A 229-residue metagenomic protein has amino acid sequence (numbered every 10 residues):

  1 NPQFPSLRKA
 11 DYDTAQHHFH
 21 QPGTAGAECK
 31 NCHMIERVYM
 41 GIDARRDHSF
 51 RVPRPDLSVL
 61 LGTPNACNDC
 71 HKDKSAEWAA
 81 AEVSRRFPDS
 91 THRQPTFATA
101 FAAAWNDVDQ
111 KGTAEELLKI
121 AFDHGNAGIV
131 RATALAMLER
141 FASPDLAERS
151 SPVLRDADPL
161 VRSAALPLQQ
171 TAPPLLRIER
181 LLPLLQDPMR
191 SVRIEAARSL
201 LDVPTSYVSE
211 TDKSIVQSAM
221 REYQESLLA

Functional and structural regions predicted by a protein language model:
N1-N126, P188: Primarily the internal scaffold of c-type cytochrome electron-transfer domains, especially repeated/multiheme c-type
K9, D43-S49, A79-P88, T133-A134 (+5 more regions): Composition- and surface-driven signal marking solvent-exposed, interaction-prone regions in large proteins
G41, E82, L146, R162 (+3 more regions): Short linear functional motifs in flexible/disordered or boundary regions
P64-C67, H71-A76, L182-T205: Short, solvent-exposed linear motifs at loop/edge-of-secondary-structure regions
T96-V108, I129-A142, R149-P152, L160-P174 (+2 more regions): Structural detector for internal amphipathic alpha-helices that build alpha-solenoid repeat scaffolds
Q110-F122, S143-R155, P173-L185, S206-Q224: Amphipathic alpha-helical scaffolding segments comprising HEAT/armadillo-like alpha-solenoid repeats
F122-N126, L154-L160, L185-S191, L228: Short coil turns that connect the paired helices of HEAT/ARM alpha-solenoid repeats
A127, A132, P159, E195 (+2 more regions): C-terminal luminal/periplasmic domains and tails of membrane-associated envelope-modifying transferases
